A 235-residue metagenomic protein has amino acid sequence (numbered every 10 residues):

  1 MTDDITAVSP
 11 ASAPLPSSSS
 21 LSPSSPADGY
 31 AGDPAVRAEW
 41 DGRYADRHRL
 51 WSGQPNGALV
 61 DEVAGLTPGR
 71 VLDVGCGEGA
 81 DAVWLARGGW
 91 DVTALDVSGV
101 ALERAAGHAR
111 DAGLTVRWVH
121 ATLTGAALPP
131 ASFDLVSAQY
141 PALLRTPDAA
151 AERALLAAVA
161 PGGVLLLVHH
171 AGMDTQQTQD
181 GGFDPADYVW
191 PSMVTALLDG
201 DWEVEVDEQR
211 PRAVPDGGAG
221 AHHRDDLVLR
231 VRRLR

Functional and structural regions predicted by a protein language model:
T2-P10, S24-L66, M173: Conserved class I S-adenosyl-L-methionine
G69-G77: Conserved class I S-adenosyl-L-methionine
E78-G125: Class I SAM-dependent methyltransferase SAM/SAH-binding core
D134-D148: A short SAM/SAH-binding and catalytic strip from SAM-dependent methyltransferases
A149-P161: A short glycine-rich, Lys/Arg-flanked "PGG" loop and its adjoining helix->strand segment in the class I
G162-H170: Conserved beta-strand signature within the Rossmann-like core of class I S-adenosyl-L-methionine
A186-W202, V206-D207: Short alpha-helix
P215-R235: Core SAM-dependent methyltransferase catalytic element
